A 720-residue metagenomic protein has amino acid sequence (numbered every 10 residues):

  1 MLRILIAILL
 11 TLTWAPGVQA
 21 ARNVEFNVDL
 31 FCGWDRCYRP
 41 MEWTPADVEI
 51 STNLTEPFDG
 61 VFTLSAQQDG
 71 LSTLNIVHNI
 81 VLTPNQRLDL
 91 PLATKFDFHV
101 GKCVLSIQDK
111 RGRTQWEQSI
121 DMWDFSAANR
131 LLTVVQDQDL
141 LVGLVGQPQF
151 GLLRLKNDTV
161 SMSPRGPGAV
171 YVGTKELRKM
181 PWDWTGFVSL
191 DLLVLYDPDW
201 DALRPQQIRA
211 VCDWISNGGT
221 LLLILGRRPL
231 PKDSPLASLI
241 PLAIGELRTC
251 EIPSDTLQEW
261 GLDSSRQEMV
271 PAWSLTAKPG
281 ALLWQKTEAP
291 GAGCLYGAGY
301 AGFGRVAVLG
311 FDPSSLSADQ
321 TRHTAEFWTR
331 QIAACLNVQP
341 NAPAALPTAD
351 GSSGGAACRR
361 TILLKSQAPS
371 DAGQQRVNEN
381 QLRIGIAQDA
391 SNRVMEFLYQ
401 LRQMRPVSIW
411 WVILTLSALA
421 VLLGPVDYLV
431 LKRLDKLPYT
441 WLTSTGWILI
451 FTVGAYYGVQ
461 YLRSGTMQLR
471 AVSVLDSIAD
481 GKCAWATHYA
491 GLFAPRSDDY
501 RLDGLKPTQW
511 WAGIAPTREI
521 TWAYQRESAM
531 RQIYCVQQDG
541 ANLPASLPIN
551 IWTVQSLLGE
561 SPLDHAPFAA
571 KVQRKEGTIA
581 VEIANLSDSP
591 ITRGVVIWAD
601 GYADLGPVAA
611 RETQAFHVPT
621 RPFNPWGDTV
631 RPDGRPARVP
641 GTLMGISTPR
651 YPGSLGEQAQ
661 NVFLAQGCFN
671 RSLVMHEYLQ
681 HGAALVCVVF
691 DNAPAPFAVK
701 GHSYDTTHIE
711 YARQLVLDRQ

Functional and structural regions predicted by a protein language model:
I4-T13: Sec-dependent N-terminal signal peptides
P16-A20: Sec/Tat signal peptide C-region and signal peptidase I cleavage site
A21-G70, L74-C103, A127-R130, V135 (+12 more regions): Extracellular ligand-binding/catalytic regions of CAZymes and related secreted enzymes and adhesion modules
M41, N85, S274-L275, P279-W284 (+2 more regions): Glycine-centered loop/turn motifs
E42, V100-P198, I224-R227, L242-A243 (+5 more regions): Aromatic-Pro/Gly-enriched surface loop or interdomain linker that acts as a lid/target-recognition segment
R154-K156, G310-F311, S317-R322, W485-A486 (+2 more regions): Short conserved micro-motifs at the rims of enzyme active sites and ligand-binding pockets
K179, T185-G186, L195-G293, A318-R330: A glycine-rich, often tryptophan-bearing local segment used as a flexible ligand/cofactor-contacting loop or short
A490-P622: Soluble catalytic regions of membrane-associated enzymes that act on cell-envelope and secretory-pathway components
